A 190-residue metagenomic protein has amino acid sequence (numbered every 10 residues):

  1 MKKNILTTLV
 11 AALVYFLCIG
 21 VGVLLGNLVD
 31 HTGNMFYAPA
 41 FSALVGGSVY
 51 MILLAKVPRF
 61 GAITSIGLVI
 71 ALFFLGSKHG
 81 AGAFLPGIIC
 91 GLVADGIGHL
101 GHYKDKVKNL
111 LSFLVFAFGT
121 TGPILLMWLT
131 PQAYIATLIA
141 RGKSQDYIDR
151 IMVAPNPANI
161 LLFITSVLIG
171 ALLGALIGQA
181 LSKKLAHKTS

Functional and structural regions predicted by a protein language model:
M1-N27, A136-Y147, M152-A158, K183 (+1 more regions): Membrane topogenic helices and adjacent juxtamembrane segments
M1-S65: Hydrophobic transmembrane alpha-helices
I5-V10, A40-F41, I63-L68, F84-L85 (+2 more regions): Hydrophobic alpha-helical transmembrane segments
Y15-V21, V69-S77, F116-L125: Aromatic-anchored segments of alpha-helical transmembrane domains
G22-D30, V57, G61, I97 (+3 more regions): Membrane-interfacial segments
V23-H31, M35, I70-G98: Interfacial aromatic-anchored transmembrane helix boundaries in multi-pass membrane proteins
M35, S112-K184: Membrane-embedded alpha-helical hairpins and interfacial helices in multi-pass inner-membrane proteins
G87-L125, A175: Short helix-perturbing small/polar motifs within transmembrane alpha-helices
